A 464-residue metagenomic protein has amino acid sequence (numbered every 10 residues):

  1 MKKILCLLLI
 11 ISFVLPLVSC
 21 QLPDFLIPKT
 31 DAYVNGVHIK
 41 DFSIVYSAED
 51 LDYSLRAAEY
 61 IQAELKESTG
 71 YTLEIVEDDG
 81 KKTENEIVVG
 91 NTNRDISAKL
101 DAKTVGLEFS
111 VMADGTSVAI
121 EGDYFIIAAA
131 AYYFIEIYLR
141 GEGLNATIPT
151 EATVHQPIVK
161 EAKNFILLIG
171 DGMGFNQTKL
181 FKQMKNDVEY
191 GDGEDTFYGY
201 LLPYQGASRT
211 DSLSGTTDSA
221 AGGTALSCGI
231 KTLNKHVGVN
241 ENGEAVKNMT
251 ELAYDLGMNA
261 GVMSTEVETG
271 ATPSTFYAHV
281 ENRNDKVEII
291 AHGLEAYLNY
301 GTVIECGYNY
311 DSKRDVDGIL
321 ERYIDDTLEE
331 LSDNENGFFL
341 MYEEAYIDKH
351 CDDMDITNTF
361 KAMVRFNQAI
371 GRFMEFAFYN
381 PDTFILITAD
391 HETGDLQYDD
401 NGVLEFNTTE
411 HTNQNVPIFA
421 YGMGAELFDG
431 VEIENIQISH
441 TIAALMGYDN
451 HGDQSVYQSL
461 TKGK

Functional and structural regions predicted by a protein language model:
M1-I4, L9: Positively charged n-region of N-terminal signal peptides that target proteins for export
L22-E151: Solvent-exposed alpha-helical segments and adjacent loops that form catalytic or protein-interaction surfaces
L55-Q62, A128-Y132, G223, K247-T250 (+5 more regions): Extracytoplasmic/secreted envelope proteins and their assembly/folding machinery, especially bacterial periplasmic
T150-G307, N367, E392-K464: N-terminal catalytic scaffold of extracellular/periplasmic and nuclease hydrolases that process anionic headgroups
G270-Y277, Y308-R314, I324-L328, S332-M374: Active-site His/acidic residue clusters
E295-T302, G307-D317, E321, L386: Functional cores that coordinate and move charged inorganic groups
R365-N401: Metal-dependent active-site segment of extracytoplasmic phospho-/sulfohydrolases and closely related
